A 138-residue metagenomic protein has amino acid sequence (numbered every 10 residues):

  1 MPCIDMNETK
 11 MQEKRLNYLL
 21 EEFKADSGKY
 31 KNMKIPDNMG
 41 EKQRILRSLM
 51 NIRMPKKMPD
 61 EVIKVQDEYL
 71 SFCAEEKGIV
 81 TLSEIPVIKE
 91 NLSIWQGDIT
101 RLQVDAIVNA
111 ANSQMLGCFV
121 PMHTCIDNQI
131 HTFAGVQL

Functional and structural regions predicted by a protein language model:
M1-L138: Macrodomain-like recognition of ADP-ribose-binding/processing modules
